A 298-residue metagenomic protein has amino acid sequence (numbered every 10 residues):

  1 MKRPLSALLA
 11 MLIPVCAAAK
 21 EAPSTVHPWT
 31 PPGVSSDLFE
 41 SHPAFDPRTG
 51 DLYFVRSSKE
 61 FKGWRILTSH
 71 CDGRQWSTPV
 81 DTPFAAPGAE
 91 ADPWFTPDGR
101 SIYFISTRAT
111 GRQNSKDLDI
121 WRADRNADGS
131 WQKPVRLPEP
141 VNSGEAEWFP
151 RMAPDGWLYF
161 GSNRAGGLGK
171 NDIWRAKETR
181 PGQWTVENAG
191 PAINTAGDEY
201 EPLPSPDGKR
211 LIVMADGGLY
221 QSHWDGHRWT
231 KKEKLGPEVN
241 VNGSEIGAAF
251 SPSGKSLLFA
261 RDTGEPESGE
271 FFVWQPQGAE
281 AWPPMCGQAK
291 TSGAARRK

Functional and structural regions predicted by a protein language model:
M1-P4: Positively charged n-region of N-terminal signal peptides that target proteins for export
S6-V15: Bacterial N-terminal signal peptides
A19-K298: Short, conserved micro-motifs composed of acidic
